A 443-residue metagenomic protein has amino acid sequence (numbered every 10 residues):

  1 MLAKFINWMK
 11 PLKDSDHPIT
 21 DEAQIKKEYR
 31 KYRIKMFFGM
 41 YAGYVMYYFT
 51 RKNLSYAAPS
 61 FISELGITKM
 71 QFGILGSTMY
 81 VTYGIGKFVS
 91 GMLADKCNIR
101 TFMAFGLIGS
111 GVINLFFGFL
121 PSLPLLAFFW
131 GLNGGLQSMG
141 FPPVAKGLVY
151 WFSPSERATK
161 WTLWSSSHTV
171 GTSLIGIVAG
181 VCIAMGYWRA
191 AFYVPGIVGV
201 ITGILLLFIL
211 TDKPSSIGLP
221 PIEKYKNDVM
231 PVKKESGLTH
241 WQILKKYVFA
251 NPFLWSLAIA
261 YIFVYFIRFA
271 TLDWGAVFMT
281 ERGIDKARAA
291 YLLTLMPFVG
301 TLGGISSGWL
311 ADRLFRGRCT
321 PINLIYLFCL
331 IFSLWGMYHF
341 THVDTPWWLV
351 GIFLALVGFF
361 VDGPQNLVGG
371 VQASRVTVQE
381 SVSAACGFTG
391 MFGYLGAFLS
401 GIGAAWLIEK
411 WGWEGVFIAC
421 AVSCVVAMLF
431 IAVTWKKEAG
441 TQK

Functional and structural regions predicted by a protein language model:
T20-R30, I217-S256: Juxtamembrane intracellular "pre-TM" segments in multi-pass secondary transporters
K52, Y80-F88, T172-S173, P297-I305 (+1 more regions): Residue-level signature of mid-helix packing/kink "hotspots" within the transmembrane helices of 12-pass Major
L54-A58, F249-I305, Q365, G369 (+1 more regions): Extracytoplasmic gate region of multi-pass secondary transporters
I85-L123: Conserved MFS/SLC helix-loop-helix module at the cytosolic interface between two early adjacent transmembrane helices
K96-L107, R313-F328: Cytoplasmic membrane-interface "Motif A"-like loop-to-helix N-cap segments of 12-TM Major Facilitator Superfamily
I108-P121, F328-V343: C-terminal ends and interior cores of transmembrane alpha-helices in multi-pass membrane transporters/permeases
F129-V170: Cytoplasmic helix-loop-helix junction between adjacent transmembrane helices in 12-TM secondary transporters
W164-S215: Helix-loop-helix hairpin linking two adjacent transmembrane segments in secondary transporters
